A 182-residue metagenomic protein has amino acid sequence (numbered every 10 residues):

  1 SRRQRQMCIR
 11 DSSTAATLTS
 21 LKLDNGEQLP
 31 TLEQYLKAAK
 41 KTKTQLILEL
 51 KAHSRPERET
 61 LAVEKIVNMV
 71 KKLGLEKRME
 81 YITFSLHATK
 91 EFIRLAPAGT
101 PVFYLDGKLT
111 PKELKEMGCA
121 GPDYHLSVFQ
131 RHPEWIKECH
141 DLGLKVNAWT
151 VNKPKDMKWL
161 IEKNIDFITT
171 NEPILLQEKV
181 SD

Functional and structural regions predicted by a protein language model:
R2-I9: Short, small-residue-biased leader/transition segments that mark boundaries at the very start of proteins
R10-T19, K41-L50: Short, basic/glycine-rich phosphate-binding loops at helix/coil junctions that contact nucleotide phosphates
A16-P30: Glycine/small-residue-rich loop that forms an oxyanion/phosphate-binding "nest" at active or ligand-binding sites
K22-N25, A39, A96: Alpha-helix boundary/capping residues
L29-A39: Short, charged beta->alpha transition segments
Q34, T42-D182: Short loop-to-alpha-helix "cap/lid" segments that border enzyme active sites across diverse enzyme classes
